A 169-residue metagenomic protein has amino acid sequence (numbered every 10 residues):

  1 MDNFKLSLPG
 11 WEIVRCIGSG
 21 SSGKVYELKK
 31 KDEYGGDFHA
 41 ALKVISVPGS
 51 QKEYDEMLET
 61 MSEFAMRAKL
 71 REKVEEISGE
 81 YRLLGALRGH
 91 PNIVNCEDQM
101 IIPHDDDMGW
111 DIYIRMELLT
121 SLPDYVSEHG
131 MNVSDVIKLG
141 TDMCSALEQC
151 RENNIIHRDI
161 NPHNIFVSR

Functional and structural regions predicted by a protein language model:
V14-S21, V25: Protein kinase glycine-rich loop
E27, G36-S62: Glycine-rich ATP phosphate-binding loop
L58-A86: AlphaC helix of the eukaryotic protein kinase fold
N95-W110: Short beta-strand micro-motifs within the conserved protein kinase catalytic domain, predominantly in the N-lobe
D107-S121: Conserved short submotifs of the Hanks-type protein kinase catalytic core that shape the nucleotide-binding pocket
L122-N132: AlphaC helix of the protein kinase catalytic domain
L139-G140: Activation segment signature within eukaryotic-like protein kinase domains
R151-S168: Catalytic-loop of the protein kinase fold
